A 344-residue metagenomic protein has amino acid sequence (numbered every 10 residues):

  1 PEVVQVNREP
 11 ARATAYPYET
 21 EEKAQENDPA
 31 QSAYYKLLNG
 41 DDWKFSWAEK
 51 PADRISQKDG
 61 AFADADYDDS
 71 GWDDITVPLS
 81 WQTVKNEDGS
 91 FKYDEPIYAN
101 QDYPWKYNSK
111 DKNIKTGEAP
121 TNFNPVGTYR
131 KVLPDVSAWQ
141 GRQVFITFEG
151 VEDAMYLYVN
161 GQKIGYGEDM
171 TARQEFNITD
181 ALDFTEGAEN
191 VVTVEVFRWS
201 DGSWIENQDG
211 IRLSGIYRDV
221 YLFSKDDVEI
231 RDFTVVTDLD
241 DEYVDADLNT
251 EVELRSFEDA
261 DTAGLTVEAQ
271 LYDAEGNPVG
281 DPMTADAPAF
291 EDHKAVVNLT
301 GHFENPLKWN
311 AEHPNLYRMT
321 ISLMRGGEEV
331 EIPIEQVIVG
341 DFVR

Functional and structural regions predicted by a protein language model:
P1-N108, V191, E195, A274: Accessory carbohydrate-binding/adhesion or oligomerization-edge regions at the termini of glycan-active proteins
E2-P29, W47-A48, A119-D232, F257 (+3 more regions): Accessory beta-strand-rich segments of carbohydrate-active enzymes
W139-R142, D183-E189, T262, F303-R318: Short glycine/proline/serine/threonine-rich loop/turn segments at secondary-structure transition edges
V159, D245-P288, A295-V297: Beta-strand-rich binding/interaction modules
A172-E175, E291-F303: Aromatic sugar-binding surface patches on proteins that engage polysaccharides or sugar-phosphate polymers
T193-E195, R318-S322: Extracellular recognition modules
T234, T320-R344: N-terminal carbohydrate-binding accessory modules
T237-A246: Short, solvent-exposed loop/linker segments at the N-terminal edge of repeated beta-sheet extracellular domains
